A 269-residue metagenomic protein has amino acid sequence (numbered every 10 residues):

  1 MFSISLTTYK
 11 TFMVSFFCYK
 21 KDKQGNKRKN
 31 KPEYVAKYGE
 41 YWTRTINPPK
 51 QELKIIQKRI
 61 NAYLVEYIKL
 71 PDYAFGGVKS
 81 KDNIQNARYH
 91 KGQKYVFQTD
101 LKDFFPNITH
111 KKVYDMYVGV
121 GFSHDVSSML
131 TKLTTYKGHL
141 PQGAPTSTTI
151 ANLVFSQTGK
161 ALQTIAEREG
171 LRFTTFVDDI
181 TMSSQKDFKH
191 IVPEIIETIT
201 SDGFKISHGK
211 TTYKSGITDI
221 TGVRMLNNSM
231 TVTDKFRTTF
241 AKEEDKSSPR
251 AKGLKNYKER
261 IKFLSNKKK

Functional and structural regions predicted by a protein language model:
M1-K37, Y41-A144, L153-A166, Q185-K269: Right-hand nucleic-acid polymerase module
I150: Conserved binding-pocket/active-site segment within a compact domain
R172-F176, K210: Short beta-strand
D178-S184: Short beta-strand->loop micro-motif that forms the acidic, two-metal-ion catalytic signature in nucleotide-processing
